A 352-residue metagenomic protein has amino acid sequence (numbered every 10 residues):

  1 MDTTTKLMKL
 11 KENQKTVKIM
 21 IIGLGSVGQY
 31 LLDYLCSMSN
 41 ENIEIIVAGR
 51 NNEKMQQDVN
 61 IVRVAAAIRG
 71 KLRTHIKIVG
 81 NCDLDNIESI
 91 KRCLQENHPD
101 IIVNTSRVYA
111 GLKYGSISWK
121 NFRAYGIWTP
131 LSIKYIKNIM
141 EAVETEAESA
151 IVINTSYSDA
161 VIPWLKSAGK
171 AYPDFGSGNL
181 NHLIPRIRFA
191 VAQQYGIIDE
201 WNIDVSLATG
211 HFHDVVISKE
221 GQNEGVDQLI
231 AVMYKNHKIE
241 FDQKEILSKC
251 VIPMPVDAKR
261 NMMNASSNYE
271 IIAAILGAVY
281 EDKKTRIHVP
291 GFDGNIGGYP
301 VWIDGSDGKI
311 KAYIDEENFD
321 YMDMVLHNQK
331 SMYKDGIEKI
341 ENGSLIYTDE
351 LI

Functional and structural regions predicted by a protein language model:
M1-T16, N42: A short, basic/flexible loop-to-alpha-helix module at the beginning of a structural domain
I19-S26: Conserved N-terminal Rossmann-fold NAD(P)-binding element of oxidoreductases
G28-L31: N-terminal Rossmann-fold NAD(P) dinucleotide-binding loop
S37, I43-T74: Glycine-rich phosphate-binding loop and adjoining beta1-alpha1-beta2 segment of Rossmann-like nucleotide-binding folds
N81-E96: Conserved Rossmann-fold cofactor-binding substructure of NAD(P)-dependent oxidoreductases
R123-E146: NAD(P)-cofactor binding segment of oxidoreductase domains
N138-E144, E148-M233, M262: Rossmann-like dinucleotide-binding core of oxidoreductases
G196-I352: Long, compositionally biased stretches enriched for glycine and/or charged residues
